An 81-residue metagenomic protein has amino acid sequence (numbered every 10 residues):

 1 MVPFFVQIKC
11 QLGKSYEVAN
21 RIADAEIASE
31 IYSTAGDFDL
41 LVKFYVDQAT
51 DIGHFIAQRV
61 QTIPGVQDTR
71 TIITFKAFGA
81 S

Functional and structural regions predicted by a protein language model:
M1-S81: A compositional/biophysical signature of low hydrophobicity enriched in polar/charged and small residues
